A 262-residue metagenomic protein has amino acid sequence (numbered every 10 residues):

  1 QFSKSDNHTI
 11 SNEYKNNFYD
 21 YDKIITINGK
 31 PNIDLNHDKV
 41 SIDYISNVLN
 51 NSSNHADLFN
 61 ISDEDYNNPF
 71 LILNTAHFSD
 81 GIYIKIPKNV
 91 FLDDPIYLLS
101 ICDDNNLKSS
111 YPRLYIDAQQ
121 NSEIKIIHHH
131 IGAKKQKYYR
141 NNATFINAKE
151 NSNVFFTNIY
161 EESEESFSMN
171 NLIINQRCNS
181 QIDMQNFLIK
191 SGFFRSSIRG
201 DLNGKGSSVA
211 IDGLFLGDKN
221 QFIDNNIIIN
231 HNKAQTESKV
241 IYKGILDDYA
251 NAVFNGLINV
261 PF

Functional and structural regions predicted by a protein language model:
Q1-T26: Short, Gly/Pro- and small/polar-rich lid/capping loops
I24-I27, N32-I45, N50-F262: Conserved beta-strand/loop scaffold segments within soluble protein domains that form the structured core and edges
